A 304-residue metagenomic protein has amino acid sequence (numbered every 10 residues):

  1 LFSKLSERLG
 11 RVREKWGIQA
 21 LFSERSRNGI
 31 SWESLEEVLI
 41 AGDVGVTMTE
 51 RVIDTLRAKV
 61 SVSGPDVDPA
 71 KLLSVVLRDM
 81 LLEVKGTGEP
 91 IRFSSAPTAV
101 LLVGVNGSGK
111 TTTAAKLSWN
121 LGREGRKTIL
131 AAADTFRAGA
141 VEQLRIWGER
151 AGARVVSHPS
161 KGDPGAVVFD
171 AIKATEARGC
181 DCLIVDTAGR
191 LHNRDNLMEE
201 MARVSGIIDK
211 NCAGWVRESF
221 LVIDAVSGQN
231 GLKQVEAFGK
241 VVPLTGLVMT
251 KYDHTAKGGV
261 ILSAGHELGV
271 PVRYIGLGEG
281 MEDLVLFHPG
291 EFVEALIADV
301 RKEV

Functional and structural regions predicted by a protein language model:
L1-L102, L117-W119, R123-L130, R150 (+1 more regions): Non-catalytic terminal/linker segments enriched in charged/polar, low-complexity residues
R78, L82-V304: P-loop/Walker A NTP-binding module and the surrounding RecA-like catalytic core of P-loop NTPases
